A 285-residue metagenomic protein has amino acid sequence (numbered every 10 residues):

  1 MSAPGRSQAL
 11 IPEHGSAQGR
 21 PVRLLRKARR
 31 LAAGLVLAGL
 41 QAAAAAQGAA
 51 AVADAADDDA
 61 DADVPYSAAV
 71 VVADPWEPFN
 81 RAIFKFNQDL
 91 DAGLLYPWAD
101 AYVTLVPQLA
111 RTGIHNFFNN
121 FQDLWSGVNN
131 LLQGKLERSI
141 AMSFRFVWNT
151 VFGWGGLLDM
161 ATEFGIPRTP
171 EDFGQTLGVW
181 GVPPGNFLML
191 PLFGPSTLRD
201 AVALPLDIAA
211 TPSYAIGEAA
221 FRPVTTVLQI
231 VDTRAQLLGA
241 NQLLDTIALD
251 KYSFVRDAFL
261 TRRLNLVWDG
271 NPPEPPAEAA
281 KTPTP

Functional and structural regions predicted by a protein language model:
M1-P4, P283-P285: Short, intrinsically disordered, low-complexity terminal/loop segments
S2-R6, I11, G15, Q41 (+2 more regions): Long intrinsically disordered, low-complexity regulatory segments
G5-L35: Bacterial N-terminal signal peptides that target proteins for export
V22-R26, P97, P107, P191 (+2 more regions): Proline-rich low-complexity regions
V36-A46, G153: Hydrophobic membrane-targeting signal helices
A42-L136, T225-P285: N-terminal targeting leaders of membrane proteins
N116-L198: Mid-length scaffold segments of soluble, non-membrane domains
M160-E163, T176, G181-D269: Surface-exposed interaction patches
